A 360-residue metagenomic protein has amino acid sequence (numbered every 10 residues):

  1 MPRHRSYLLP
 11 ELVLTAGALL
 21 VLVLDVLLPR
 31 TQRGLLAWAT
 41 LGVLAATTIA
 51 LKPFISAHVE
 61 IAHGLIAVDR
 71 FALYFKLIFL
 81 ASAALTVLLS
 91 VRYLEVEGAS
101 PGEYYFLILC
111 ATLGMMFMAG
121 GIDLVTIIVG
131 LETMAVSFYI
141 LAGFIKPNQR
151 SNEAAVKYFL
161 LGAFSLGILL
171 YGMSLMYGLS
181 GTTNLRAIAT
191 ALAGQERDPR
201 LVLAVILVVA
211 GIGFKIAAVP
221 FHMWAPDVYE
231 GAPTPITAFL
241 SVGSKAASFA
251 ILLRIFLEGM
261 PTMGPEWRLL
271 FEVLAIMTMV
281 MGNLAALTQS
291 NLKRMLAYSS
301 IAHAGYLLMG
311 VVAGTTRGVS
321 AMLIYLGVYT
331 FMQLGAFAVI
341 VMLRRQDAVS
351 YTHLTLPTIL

Functional and structural regions predicted by a protein language model:
M1-L354: Alpha-helical transmembrane segments of multi-pass membrane proteins predominantly involved in bioenergetics
T355-L360: A short, hydrophobic C-terminal helix/tail in secreted or cell-surface proteins
